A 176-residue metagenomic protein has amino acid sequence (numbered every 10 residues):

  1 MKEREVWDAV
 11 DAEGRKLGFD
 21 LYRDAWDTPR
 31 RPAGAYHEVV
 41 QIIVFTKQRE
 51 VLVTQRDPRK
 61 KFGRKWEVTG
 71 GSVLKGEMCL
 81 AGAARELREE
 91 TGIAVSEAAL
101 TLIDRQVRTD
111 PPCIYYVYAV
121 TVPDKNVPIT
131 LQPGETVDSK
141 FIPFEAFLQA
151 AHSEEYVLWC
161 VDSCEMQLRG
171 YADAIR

Functional and structural regions predicted by a protein language model:
M1-K2, H37, T46, K61 (+2 more regions): A generic fold-level signal
M1-Q41, K47: Acidic, metal-coordinating catalytic segment for phosphate/diphosphate chemistry, firing primarily on the Nudix
K16, G63-K65, L102-D104, T109-R176: Nudix hydrolase/Nudix homology domain
L21-A25, R56, V107: Short clusters of small/polar residues that mark proteolytic maturation junctions
R30-V40, V73-E77, A146-D162: Short, surface-exposed secondary-structure junctions/capping segments
H37-G70: A glycine-rich, hydrophobic loop/mini-helix early in the fold
K47, R56-P58, G71-V73, M78 (+2 more regions): Beta-hairpin (beta-strand-turn-beta-strand) motif
L52-V53, V68-T101: The catalytic Nudix box helix
